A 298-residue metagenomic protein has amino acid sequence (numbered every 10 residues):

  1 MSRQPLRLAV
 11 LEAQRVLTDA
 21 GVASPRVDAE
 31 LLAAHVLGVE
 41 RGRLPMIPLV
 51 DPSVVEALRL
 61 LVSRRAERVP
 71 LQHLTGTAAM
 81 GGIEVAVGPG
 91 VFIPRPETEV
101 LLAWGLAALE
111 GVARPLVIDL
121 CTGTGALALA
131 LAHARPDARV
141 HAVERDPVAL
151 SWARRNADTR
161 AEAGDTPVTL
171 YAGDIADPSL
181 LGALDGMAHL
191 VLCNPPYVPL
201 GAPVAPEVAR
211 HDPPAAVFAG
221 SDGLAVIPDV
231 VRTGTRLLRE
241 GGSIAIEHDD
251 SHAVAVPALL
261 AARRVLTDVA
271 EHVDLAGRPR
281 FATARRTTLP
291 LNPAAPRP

Functional and structural regions predicted by a protein language model:
M1-P25: Non-catalytic nucleic-acid substrate-recognition regions in nucleic-acid-modifying enzymes
L17, A157, A161, G234 (+1 more regions): Conserved hydrophobic residues forming the short capping helix/wall of the S-adenosyl-L-methionine
R26, L31-A107: Conserved AdoMet
P96-E207, P228: Conserved SAM/SAH cofactor-binding pocket of Class I
R145-L150, E207-S243, H248-H252: Glycine-rich S-adenosyl-L-methionine
A172-G173, H248, V273: Short loop/edge segments at beta-strand edges and connector loops that shape dinucleotide/nucleotide cofactor-binding
D250-A262: Short alpha-helix
A261-P298: Core SAM-dependent methyltransferase catalytic element
